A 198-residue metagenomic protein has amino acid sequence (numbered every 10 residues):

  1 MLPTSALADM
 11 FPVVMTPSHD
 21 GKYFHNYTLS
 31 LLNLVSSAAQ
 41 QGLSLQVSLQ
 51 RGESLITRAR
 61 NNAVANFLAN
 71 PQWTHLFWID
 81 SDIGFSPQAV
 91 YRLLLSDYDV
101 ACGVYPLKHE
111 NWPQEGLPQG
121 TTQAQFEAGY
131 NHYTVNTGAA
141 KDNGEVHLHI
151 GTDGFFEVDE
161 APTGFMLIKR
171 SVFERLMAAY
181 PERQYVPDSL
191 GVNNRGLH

Functional and structural regions predicted by a protein language model:
M1-S54, R58: N-proximal low-complexity "stem/linker" segments adjacent to membrane-targeting elements
H19-G21, I83, L107-K108: Residue-level marker for beta-strand->alpha-helix junctions and adjacent short loops that shape enzyme
V35-G42, F67-W73, A179-R183: Alpha-helix termini
L45, T74, D99: Conserved acidic residues
I56-A69: Short, conserved alpha-helix that lines the donor NDP-sugar binding/gating region of sugar-transfer enzymes
V64, S86-H198: Conserved catalytic core of nucleotide-sugar-dependent glycosyltransferases
P71-G84: Short beta-strand-to-loop acidic/aromatic patch adjacent to the donor-nucleotide binding site
